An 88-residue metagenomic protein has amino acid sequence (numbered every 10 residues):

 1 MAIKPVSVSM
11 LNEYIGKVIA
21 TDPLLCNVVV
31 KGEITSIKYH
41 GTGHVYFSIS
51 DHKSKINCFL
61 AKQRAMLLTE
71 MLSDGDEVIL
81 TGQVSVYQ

Functional and structural regions predicted by a protein language model:
M1-Q88: OB-fold and OB-like single-stranded nucleic-acid-recognition modules and their adjacent interaction interfaces
